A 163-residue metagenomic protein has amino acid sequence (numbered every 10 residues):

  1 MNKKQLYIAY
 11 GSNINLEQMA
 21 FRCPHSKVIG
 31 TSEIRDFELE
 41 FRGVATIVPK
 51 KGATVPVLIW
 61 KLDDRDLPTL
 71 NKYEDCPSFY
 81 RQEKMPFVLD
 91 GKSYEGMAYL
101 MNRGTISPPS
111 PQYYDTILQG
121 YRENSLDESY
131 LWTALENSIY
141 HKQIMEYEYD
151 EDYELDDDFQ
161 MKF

Functional and structural regions predicted by a protein language model:
N2-F163: Glycine-aromatic micro-motifs
